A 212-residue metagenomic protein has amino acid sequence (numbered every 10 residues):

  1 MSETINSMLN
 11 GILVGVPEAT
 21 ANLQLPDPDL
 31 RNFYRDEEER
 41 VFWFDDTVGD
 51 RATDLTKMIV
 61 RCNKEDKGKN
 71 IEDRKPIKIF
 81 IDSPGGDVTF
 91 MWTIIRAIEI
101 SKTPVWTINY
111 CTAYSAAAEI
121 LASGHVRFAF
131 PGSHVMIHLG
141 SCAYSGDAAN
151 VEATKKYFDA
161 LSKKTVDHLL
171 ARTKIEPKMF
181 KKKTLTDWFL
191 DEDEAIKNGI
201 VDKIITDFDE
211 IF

Functional and structural regions predicted by a protein language model:
M1-F212: Terminal-region recognition feature
